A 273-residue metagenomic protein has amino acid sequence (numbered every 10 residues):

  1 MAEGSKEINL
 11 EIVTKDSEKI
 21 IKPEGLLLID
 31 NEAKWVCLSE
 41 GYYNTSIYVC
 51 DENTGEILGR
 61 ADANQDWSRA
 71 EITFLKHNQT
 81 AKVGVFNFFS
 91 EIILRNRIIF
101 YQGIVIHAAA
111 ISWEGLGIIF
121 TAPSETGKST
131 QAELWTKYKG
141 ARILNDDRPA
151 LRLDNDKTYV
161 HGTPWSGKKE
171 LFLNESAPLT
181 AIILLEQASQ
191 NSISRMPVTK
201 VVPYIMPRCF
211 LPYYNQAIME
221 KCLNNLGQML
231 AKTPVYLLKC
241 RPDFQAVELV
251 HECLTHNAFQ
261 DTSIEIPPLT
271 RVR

Functional and structural regions predicted by a protein language model:
M1-S124, L134-L144, P149-R273: A noncatalytic interaction/capping subdomain that flanks phosphate/NTP-handling catalytic cores
T126-K128: Conserved glycine(s) of the Walker
Q131: Hydrophobic positions on the alpha1 helix immediately C-terminal to the Walker A/P-loop
